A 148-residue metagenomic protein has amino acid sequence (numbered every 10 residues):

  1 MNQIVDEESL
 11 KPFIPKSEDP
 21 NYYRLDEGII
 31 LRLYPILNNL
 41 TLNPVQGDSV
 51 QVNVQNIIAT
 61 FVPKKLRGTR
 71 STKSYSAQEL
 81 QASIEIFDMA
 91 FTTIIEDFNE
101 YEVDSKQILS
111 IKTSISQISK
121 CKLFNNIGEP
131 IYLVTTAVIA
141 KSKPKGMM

Functional and structural regions predicted by a protein language model:
Q3-D26, I36-N39, Q81-D104, S114-S119: Short acidic, Pro/Gly- and aromatic-enriched capping/linker segments at domain boundaries
S9-F13, P20-N21, I36-L80, Q117-M148: Acidic, aromatic-enriched beta-alpha/helix-loop junctions
I30-R32, I108-S110: Short, isolated positions in well-ordered beta-strands
